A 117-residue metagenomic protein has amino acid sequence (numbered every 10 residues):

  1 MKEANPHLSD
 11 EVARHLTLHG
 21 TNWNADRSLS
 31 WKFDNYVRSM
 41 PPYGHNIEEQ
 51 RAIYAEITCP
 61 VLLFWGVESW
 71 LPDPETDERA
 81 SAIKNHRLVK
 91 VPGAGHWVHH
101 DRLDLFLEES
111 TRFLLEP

Functional and structural regions predicted by a protein language model:
M1, L16, Y54-I57: A generic structural signal for nonpolar/aromatic side chains embedded in well-ordered alpha-helices
M1-S9: Basic phosphate/pyrophosphate-binding loop/patch that engages nucleotide-derived ligands
N5, I83-K84: A structural signal for short coil/turn segments at secondary-structure junctions
S9-T21: Short, well-structured alpha-helical segments
N22-S81, R87-K90: Conserved serine/cysteine hydrolase catalytic core
K84-P117: Catalytic active-site module of serine/aspartate enzymes centered on a nucleophile-bearing elbow/loop
